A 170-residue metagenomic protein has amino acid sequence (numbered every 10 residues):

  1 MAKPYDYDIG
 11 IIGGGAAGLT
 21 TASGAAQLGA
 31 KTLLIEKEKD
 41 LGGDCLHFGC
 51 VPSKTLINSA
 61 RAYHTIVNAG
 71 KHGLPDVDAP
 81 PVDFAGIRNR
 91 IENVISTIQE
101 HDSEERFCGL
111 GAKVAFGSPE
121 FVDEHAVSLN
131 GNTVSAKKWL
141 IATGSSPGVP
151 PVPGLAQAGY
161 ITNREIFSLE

Functional and structural regions predicted by a protein language model:
K3-A17: Beta1/beta-strand and adjacent pyrophosphate-binding region of the FAD-binding site in flavoprotein oxidoreductases
P4-Y7, G24-A30, E36-E170: Glycine-rich flavin
I12, I35-E36: The conserved SAM/SAH-binding core of class I Rossmann-like methyltransferase domains, concentrating on the hydrophobic
